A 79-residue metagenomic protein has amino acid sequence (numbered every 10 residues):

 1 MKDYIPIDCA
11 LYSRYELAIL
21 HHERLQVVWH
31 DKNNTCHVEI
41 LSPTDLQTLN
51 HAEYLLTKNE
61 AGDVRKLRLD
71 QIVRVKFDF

Functional and structural regions predicted by a protein language model:
M1-L17: Mixed-charge, Lys/Arg-rich low-complexity intrinsically disordered regions
L20-W29: A short, Trp-centered hydrophobic/proline-enriched beta-strand micro-motif
V28-K32, T57-E60: A generic structural motif
N34-V38, G62-V64: Short, mixed charged/polar active-site loops that provide acid/base catalysis or chelate metal/phosphate cofactors
H37-Q47: Short beta-strand-centered aromatic/proline hotspots
D45-N50, V73-K76: A generic structural motif
H51-L56: Short aromatic-glycine-enriched beta-strand elements
V64-F79: Structured surface patches comprising rigid loops and adjacent beta-strands/short helices at the edges of well-ordered
